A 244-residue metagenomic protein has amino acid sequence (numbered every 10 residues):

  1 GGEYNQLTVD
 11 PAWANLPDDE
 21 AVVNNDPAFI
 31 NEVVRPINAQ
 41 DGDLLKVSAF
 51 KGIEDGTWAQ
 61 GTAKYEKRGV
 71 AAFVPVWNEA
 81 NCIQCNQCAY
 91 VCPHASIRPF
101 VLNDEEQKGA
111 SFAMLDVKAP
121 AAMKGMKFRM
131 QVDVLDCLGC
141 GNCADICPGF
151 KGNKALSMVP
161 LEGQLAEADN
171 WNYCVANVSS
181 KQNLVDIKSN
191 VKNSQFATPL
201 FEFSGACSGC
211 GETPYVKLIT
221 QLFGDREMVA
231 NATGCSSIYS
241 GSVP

Functional and structural regions predicted by a protein language model:
G2-D136, A144-P244: Ferredoxin-type iron-sulfur electron-transfer modules and their immediate structural context
